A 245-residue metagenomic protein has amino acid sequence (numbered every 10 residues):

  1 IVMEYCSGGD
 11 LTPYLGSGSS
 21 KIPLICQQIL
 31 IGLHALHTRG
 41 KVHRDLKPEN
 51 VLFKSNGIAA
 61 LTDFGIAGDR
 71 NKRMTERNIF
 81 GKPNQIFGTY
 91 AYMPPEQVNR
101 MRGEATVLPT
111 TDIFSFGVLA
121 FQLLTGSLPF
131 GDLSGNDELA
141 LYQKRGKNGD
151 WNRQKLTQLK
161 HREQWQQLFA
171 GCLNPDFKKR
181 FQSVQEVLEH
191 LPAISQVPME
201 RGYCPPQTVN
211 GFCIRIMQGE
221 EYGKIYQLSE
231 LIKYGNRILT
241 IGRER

Functional and structural regions predicted by a protein language model:
I1-D10: Conserved short submotifs of the Hanks-type protein kinase catalytic core that shape the nucleotide-binding pocket
I25-C26: Activation segment signature within eukaryotic-like protein kinase domains
I31-K41: Protein kinase catalytic-loop region centered on the HRD/HxD motif
F80-Q97: Conserved activation segment of eukaryotic-like protein kinases, specifically the C-terminal portion of the activation
K160-L173: Conserved C-terminal C-lobe helix
E189-R245: Intrinsically disordered, low-complexity acidic Ser/Thr-rich regulatory segments
